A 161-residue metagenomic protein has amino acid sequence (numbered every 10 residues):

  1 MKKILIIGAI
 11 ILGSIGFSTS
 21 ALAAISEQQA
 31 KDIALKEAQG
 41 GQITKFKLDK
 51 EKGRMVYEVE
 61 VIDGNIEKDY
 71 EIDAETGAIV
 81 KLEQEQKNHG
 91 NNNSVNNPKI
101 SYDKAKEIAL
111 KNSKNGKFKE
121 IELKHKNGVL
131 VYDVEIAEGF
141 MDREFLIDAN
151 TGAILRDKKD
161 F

Functional and structural regions predicted by a protein language model:
M1-F161: Long, terminal "pre-/pro-" and other extracytoplasmic accessory regions that lie outside the mature folded/catalytic
